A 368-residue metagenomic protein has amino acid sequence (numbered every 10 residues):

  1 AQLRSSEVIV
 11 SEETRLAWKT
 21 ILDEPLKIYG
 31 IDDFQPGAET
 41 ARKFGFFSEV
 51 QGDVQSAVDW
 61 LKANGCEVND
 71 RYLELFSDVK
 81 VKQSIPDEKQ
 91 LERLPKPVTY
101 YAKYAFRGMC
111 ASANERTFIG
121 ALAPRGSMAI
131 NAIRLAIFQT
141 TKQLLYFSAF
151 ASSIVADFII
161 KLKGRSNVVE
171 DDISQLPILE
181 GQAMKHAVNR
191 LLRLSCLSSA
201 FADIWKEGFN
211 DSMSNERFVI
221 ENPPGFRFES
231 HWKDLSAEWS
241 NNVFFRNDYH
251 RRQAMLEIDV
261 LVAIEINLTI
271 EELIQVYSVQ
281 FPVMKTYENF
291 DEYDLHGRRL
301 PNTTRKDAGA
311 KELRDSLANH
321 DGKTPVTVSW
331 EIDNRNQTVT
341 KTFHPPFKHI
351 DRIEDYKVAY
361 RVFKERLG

Functional and structural regions predicted by a protein language model:
A1-G368: S-adenosyl-L-methionine
